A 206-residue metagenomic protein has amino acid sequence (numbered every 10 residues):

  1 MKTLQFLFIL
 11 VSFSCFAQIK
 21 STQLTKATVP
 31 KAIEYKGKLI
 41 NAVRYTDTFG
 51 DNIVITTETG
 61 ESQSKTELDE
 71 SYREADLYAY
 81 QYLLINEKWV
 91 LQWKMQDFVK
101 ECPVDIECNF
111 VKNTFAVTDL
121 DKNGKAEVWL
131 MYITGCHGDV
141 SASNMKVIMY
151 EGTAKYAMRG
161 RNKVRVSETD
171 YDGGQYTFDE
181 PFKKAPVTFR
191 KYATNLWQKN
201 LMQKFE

Functional and structural regions predicted by a protein language model:
M1-L24: Bacterial Sec-dependent N-terminal signal peptides
A17-T48, M145, Y150-E206: Acidic, small-residue rich beta-repeat scaffolds with periodic aromatic anchors
A27, E34-I40, K100-T114: Repeat-based blade/solenoid architectures
T48-T59, L68, K122-Y132: Acidic/hydrophobic-patterned starts of short beta strands in beta-sheet-rich repeat architectures
Q63-E74, V104-C108, G135-S141: Short consensus segments that form the blades of beta-propeller domains, in both extracellular/periplasmic
E74-L84, N144-T153: Beta-propeller blade signature
N113, W129, S141-M145: Short, surface-exposed coil-to-beta transition loops
F115-N123: Acidic, divalent-cation-chelating loop motifs in proteins
